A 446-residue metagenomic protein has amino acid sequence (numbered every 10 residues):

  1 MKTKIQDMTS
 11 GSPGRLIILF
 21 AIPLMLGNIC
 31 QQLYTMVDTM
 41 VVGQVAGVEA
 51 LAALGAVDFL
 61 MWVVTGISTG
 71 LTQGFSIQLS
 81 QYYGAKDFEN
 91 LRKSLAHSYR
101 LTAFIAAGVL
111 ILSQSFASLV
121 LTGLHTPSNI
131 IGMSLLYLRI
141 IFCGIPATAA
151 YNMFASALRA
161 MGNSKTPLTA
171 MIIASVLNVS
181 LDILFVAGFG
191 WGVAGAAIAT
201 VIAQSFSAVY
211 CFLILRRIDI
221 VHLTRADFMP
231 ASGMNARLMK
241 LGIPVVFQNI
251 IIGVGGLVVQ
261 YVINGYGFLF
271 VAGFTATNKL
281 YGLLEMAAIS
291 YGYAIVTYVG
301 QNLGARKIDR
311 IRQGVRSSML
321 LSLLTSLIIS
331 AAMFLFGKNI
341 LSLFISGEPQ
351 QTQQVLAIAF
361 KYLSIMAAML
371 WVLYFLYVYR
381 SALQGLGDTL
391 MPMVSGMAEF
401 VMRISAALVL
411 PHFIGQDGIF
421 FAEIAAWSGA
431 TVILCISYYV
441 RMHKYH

Functional and structural regions predicted by a protein language model:
M1-A21, L79-G144, G188-I243, V299-A368 (+1 more regions): Short alpha-helical transmembrane segments in multi-pass integral membrane proteins
M8-V45, W62-G74, Q78, A103-L110 (+4 more regions): N-terminal transmembrane alpha-helices
L19-D38, I140, Y151, A174 (+4 more regions): Transmembrane helical elements of multi-pass membrane transporters/channels
L24, N28, M40, I77 (+15 more regions): Transmembrane alpha-helix boundary and packing residues in multipass membrane permease domains and related
L33-A52, L121-S128, L184-W191, I250-L283 (+4 more regions): Helix-terminus/linker motif at the lipid-water interface of multi-pass membrane proteins
L51-I111, T148-P167, G273-G337, L373-S395: Small-residue-rich hydrophobic transmembrane alpha-helices
V63, N178-D182, A208-F212, L283-M286 (+3 more regions): Hydrophobic transmembrane alpha-helices of multi-pass small-molecule transporters
T72, I140-R159, P167-S175, A196-V209 (+4 more regions): Short runs within selected transmembrane alpha-helices of multi-pass transporters and secretion channels
